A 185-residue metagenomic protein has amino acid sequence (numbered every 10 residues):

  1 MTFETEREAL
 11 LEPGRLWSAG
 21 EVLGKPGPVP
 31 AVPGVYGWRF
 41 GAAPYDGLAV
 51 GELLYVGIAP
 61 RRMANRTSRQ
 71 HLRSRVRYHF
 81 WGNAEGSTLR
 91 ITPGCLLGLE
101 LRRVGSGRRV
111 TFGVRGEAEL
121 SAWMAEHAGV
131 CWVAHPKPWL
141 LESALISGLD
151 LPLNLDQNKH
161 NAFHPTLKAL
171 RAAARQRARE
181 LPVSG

Functional and structural regions predicted by a protein language model:
M1-L54, I58-G185: Boundary/linker segments flanking structured domains
